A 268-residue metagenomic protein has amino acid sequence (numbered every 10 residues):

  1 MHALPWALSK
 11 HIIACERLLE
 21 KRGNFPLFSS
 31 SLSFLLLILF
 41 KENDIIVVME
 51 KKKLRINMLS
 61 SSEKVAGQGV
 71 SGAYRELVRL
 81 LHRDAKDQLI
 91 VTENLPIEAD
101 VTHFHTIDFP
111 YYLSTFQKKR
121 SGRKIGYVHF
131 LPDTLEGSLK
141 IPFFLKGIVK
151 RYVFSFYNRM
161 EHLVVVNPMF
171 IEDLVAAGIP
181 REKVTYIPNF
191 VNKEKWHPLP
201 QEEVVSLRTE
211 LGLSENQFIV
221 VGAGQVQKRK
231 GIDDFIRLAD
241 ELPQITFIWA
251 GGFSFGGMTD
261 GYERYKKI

Functional and structural regions predicted by a protein language model:
S62-K64, A223-Q227, F253-F255: Short donor-sugar binding/catalytic loops of nucleotide-sugar-dependent glycosyltransferases, especially enzymes
T92-Y111, I125: Short N-terminal targeting/anchoring amphipathic segment
V101-H103, Q117-G137, V164, I187: Active-site proximal beta-strand in glycosyltransferases
F144-L163: Membrane-proximal helix-turn-helix segments that form the acceptor-binding/catalytic region of lipid-linked
M169, F190: Carbohydrate-associated surface elements
H197-L213: A short helix/loop element that forms part of the nucleotide-sugar donor recognition site in Leloir-type
R208, S214-K230, I236-L242, I248-A250: Conserved donor-binding/catalytic core segment of Leloir-type glycosyltransferases
T246-Y265: Glycosyltransferase donor-sugar binding loop
